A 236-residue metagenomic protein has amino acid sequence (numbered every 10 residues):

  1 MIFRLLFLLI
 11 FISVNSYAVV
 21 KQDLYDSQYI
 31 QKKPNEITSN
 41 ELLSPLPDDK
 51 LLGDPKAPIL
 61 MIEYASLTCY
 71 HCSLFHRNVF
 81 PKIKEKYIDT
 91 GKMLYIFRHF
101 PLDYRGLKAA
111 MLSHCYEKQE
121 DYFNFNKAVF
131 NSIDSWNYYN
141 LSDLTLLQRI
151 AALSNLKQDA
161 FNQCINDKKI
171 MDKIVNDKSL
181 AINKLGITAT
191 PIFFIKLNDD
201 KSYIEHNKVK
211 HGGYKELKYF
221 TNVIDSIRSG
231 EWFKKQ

Functional and structural regions predicted by a protein language model:
M1-L8: Sec-dependent signal peptide recognition, specifically the positively charged N-region followed immediately by
L6, G91-K92, E120-D121, K169 (+1 more regions): Residue-level recognition of short, well-ordered coil/turn positions that link secondary-structure elements
F7, V14-D103, V175-N183, D225-Q236: Extracytoplasmic thiol/disulfide redox context detector
A18-S27, Q148-Q236: C-terminal cap of thioredoxin/glutaredoxin-like
P47-D48, K108, F161: Glycine-rich, flexible loop/turn motifs
L51-L52, W136, H211: Short clusters of hydrophobic/aromatic residues that line enzyme substrate/ligand-binding pockets
K56-P58, A109, A189-T190: A structure-centric signal for secondary-structure junctions around beta-strands
L67, S73-A152: Structural alpha/beta surface segment adjacent to cysteine/selenocysteine redox centers across thiol/disulfide enzymes
